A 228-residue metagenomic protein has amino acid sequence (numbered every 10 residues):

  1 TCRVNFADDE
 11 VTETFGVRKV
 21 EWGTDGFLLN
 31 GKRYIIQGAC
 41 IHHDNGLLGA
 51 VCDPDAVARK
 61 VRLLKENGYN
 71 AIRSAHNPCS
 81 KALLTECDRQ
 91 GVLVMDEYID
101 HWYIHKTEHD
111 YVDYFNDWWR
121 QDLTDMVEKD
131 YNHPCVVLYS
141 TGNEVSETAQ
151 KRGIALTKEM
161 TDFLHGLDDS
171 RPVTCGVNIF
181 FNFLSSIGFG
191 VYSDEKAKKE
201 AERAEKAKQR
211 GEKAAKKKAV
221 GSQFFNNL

Functional and structural regions predicted by a protein language model:
C2-K65, T85: N-terminal carbohydrate-binding accessory modules
C40-N45, G68, S140-V145: Short, histidine-centered active-site or binding-site loop motifs used for metal coordination, general acid-base
R62, A71-E205, G221-N227: Substrate-binding/catalytic cleft of secreted carbohydrate-active enzymes, primarily glycoside hydrolases
E212-K218: A composition-biased, non-transmembrane "mature-region" signal
